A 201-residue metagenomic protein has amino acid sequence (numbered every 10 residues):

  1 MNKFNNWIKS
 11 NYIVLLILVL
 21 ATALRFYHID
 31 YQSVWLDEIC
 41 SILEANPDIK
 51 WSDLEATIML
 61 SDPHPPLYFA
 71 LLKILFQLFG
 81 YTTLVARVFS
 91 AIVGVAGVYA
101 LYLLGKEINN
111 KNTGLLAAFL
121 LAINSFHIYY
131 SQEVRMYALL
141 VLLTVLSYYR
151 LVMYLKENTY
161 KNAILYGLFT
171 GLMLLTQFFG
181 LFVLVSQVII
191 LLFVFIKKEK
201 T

Functional and structural regions predicted by a protein language model:
M1-K3, R150-E157, A163-I164, V183-T201: Perimembrane helix-loop-helix junctions
K9-V34, E38: Transmembrane signal-anchor helices characteristic of membrane glycosylation enzymes that use polyprenol
L15, V19-T22, V88-I108, I123 (+1 more regions): Transmembrane-helix motifs of polytopic, lipid-linked glycan transferases
L36, F89-V93, N112, L116-L146 (+2 more regions): Multi-pass, polyprenyl lipid-linked donor-dependent membrane glycosyltransferases
E38-A70, I74-L75: Extracytosolic helix-loop segments that constitute the early lumenal/periplasmic catalytic or substrate-binding loops
K50, A100, F119-I123, Y129 (+4 more regions): Specific aromatic-rich, kink-prone transmembrane helix
P63-H64, Y68, L72-F76, G80 (+2 more regions): Transmembrane alpha-helices of multi-pass, membrane-embedded glycan-processing enzymes that use lipid-linked
A117, N162-F178, V183: Membrane-interface alpha helices of multi-pass inner-membrane proteins
